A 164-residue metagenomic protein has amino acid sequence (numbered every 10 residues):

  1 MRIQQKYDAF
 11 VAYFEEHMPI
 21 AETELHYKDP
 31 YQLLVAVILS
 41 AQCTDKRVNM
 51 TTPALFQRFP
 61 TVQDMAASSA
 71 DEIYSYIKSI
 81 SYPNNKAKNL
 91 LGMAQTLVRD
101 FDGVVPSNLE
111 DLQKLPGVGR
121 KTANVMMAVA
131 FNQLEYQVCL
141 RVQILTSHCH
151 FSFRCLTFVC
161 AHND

Functional and structural regions predicted by a protein language model:
R2-D164: Catalytic cores of DNA base-excision repair glycosylases
